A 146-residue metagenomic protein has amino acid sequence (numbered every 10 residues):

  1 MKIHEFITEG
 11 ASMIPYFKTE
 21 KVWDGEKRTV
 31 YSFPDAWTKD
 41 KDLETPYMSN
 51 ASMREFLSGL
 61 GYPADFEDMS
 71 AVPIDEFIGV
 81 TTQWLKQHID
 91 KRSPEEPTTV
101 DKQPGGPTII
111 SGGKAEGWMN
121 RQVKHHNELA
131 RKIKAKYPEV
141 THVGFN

Functional and structural regions predicted by a protein language model:
K2, I7-N146: Acidic (Asp/Glu-rich) sequence patches and key acidic residues that form negatively charged surfaces used
